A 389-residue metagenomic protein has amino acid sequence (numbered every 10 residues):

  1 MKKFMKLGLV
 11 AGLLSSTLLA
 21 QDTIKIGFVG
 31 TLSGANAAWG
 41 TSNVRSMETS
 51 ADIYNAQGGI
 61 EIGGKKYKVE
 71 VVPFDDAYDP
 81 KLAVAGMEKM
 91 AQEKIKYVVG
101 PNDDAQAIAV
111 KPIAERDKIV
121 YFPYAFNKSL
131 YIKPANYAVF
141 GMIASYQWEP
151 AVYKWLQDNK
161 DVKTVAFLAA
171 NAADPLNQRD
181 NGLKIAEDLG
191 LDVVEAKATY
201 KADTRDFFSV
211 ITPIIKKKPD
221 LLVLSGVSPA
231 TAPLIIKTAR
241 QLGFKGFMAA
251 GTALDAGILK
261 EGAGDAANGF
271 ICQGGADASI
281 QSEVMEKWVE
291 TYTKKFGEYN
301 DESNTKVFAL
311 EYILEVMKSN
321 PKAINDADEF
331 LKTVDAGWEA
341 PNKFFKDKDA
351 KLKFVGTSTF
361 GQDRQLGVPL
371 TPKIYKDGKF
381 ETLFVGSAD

Functional and structural regions predicted by a protein language model:
K3-V10, A20-D389: Extracytosolic ligand-binding ectodomains
S15-T17: N-terminal signal peptide c-region/cleavage motif recognized by signal peptidases
